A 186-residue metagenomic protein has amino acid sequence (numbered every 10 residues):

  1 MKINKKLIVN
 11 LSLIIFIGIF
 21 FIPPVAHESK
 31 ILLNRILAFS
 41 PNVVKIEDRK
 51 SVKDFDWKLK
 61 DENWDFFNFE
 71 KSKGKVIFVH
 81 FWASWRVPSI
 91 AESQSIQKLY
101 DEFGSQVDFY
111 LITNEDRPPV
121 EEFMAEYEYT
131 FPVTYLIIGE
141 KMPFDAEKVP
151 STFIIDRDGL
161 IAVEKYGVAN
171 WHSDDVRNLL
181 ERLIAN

Functional and structural regions predicted by a protein language model:
L7-P23: Hydrophobic membrane-insertion alpha-helices, especially the h-region of bacterial N-terminal signal peptides
P24-D56: N-proximal helix/coil linker or "cap" segments that precede and/or mark the start of modular domains
S51, D56-I77: A short beta-strand-turn-helix
W57, W82-W85, W171: Signature tryptophan residues that serve as conserved aromatic anchors
K73, F81-K98: Conserved redox-active cysteine motifs that mediate thiol-disulfide chemistry, especially di-cysteine Cys-X(1-2)-Cys
F78-V79, F109, T152: Hydrophobic beta-strand anchors of alpha/beta hydrolase catalytic cores
I90-E128, Y135-P143: Structural microenvironment flanking redox-active thiols in thiol-disulfide oxidoreductases
A125-T130, Y135-L183: Thiol/disulfide oxidoreductase modules built on the thioredoxin-like
